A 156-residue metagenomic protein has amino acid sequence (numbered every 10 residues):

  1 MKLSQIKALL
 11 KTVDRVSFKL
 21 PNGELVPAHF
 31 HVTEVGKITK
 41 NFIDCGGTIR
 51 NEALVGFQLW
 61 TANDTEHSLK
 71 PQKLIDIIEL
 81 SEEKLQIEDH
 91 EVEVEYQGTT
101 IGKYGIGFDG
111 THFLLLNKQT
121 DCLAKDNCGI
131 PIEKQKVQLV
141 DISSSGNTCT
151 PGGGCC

Functional and structural regions predicted by a protein language model:
K2-S4, D64-I87: Charged, amphipathic alpha-helical segments and their flanking helix caps
S4-E34: Small/polar-rich, solvent-exposed N-terminal microdomains that initiate assembly or binding
D14, A53-V55, H90, T111: Residues at beta-strand starts and edge strands
S17, G56-Q58, E93: Beta-strand secondary-structure signal
V26-T48: Short, solvent-exposed beta-alpha or beta-beta edge segments that form flexible loop/patches at the rim of ligand
N51-D64: Short glycine-rich, basic-tinged beta-strand/loop micro-motifs
D76, L80-E133: Helix-rich interaction surfaces within compact, conserved domain-sized segments that mediate assembly or partner
T120-C156: Cysteine-cluster motifs in flexible loop/terminal segments that predominantly coordinate metals
